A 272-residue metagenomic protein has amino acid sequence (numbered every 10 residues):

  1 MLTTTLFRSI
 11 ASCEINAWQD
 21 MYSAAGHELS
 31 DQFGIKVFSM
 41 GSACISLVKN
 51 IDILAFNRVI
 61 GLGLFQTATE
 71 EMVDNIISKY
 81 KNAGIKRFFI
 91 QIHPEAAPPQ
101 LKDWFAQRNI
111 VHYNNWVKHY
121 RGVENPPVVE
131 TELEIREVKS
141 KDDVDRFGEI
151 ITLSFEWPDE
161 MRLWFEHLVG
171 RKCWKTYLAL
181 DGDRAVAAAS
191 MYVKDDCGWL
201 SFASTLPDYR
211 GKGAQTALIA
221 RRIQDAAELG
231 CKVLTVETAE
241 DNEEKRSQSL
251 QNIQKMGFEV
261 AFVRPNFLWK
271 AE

Functional and structural regions predicted by a protein language model:
M1-A25, W116, Y120, N125-M161: Short amphipathic alpha-helix that is part of the acyltransferase structural core
M1-K81, F165: N-terminal charged segments
H27-F38, K86, Y113-N115, L168-L178 (+2 more regions): A short helix-loop-beta-strand connector motif used in the catalytic cores of GNAT acetyltransferases and, in some
K36-G41, Q100-V111, C173-A188: Conserved beta-hairpin
D52-L64, D196-P207, N266: Conserved acetyl-CoA binding element of GNAT-fold acetyltransferases
T67-E134, K139, V236-E237, N242 (+2 more regions): Acyl-donor-binding surface of acyltransferase catalytic domains
T69-I77, F202-T205, G211-E228, Q251: Conserved acetyl-CoA-binding loop-helix of GNAT-fold acetyltransferases
E156-D208: A conserved beta-strand-loop-helix scaffold within acyl/acetyltransferase catalytic domains
